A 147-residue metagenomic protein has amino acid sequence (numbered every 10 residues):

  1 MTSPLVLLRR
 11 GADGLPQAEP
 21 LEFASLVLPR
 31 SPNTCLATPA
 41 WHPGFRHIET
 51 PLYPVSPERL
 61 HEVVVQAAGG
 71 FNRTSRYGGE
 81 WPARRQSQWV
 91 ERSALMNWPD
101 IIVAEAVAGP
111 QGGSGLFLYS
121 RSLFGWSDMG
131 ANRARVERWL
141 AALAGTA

Functional and structural regions predicted by a protein language model:
T2-A147: Ser/Thr-rich, low-complexity intrinsically disordered terminal regions
